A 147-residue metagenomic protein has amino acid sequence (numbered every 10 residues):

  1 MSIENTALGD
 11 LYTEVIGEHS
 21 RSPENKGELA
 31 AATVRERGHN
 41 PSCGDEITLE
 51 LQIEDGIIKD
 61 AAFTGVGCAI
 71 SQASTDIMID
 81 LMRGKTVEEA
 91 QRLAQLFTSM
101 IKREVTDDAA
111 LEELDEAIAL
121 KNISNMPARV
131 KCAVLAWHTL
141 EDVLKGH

Functional and structural regions predicted by a protein language model:
M1-A30, K85-H147: C-terminal binding/interaction regions
S22-G65: Structured beta-strand/loop patches that form or line metal/cofactor-binding pockets in enzymes
C43, I70, N125-R129: Secondary-structure capping and boundary motifs in well-ordered enzyme cores
I47, D76, K131, L135: Active-site phosphate/pyrophosphate-handling residues
Q52, A73-T75, E141-L144: Ubiquitous "structural anchor" signal
G65-Q72: Short, thiol/selenol-centered motifs that function as redox-active sites or metal-ligating centers
Q72-A73, R92: Alpha-helical macromolecular-interaction surfaces
S74-T86: Alpha-helical support elements that line or immediately flank enzyme active sites and cofactor-binding pockets
